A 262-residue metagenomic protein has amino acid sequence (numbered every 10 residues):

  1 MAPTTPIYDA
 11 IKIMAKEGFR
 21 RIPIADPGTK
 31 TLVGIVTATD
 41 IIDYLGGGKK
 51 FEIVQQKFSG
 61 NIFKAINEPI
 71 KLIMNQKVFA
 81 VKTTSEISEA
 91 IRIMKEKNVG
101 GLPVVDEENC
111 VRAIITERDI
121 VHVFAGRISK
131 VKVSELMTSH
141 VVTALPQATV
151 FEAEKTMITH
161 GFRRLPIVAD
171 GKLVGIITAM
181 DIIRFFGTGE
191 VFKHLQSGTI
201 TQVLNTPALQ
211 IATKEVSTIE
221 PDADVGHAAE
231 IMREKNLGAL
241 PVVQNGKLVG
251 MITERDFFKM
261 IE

Functional and structural regions predicted by a protein language model:
M1-F19, A25-D26, A80-N98, V105 (+5 more regions): The conserved cystathionine-beta-synthase
T5-I53, N61-E68: N-terminal entry module detector
M14, I22-T39, M94, L102-R118 (+4 more regions): A glycine-centered beta-loop-beta connector
G18, G28, G34, G46-G48 (+12 more regions): Residue-identity detector for glycine
A38-K77, I91, T116-T143, Q147-I158 (+4 more regions): Tandem CBS (Bateman) regulatory domains
I62, K82-T83, R112, V174 (+1 more regions): Short, well-structured alpha-helical patches and their helix-loop capping segments that border functional surfaces
